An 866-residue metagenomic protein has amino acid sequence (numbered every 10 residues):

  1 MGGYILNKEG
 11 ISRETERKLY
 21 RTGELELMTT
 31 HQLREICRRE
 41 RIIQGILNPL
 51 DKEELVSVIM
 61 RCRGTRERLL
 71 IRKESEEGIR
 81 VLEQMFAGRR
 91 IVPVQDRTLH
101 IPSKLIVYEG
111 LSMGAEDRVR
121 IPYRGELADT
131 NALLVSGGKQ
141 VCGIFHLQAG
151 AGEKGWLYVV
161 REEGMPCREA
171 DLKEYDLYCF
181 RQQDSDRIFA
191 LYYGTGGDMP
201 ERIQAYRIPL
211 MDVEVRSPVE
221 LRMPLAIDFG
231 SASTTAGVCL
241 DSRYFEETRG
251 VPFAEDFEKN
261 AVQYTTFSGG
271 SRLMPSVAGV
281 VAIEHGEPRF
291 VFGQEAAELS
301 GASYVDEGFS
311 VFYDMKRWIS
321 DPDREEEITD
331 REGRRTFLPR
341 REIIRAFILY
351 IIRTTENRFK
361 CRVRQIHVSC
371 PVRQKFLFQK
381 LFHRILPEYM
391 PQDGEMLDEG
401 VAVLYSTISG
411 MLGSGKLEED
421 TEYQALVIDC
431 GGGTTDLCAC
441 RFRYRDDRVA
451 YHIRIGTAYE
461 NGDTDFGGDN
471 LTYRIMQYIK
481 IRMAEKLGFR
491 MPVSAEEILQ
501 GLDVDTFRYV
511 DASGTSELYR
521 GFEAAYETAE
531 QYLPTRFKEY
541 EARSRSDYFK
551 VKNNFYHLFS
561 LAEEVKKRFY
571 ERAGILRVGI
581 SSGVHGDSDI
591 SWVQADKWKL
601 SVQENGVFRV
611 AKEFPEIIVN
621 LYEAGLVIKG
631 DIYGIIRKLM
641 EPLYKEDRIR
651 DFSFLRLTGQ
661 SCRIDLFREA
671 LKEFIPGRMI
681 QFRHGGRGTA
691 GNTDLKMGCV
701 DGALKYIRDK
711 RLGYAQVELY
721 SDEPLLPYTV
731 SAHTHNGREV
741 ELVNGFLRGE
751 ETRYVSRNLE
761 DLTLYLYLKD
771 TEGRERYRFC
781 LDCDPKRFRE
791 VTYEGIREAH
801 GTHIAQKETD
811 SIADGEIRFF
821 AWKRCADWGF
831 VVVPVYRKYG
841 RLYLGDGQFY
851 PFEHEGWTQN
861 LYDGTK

Functional and structural regions predicted by a protein language model:
G2-R72: Basic helix-extension-helix modules of the SAP/HeH family
L70-R161, P166-G196, L487-F507, Q681-D810 (+1 more regions): Acidic, glycine/GT-rich loop-and beta-edge segments that sit at the periphery of enzyme/chaperone cores
K73-D186, E255-I366, C370-P371, I475 (+5 more regions): Phosphate-binding loop and its immediate beta->loop->alpha context in nucleotide/phosphate-handling enzymes
D198-R222, E395-I428, M697-Y714: Conserved phosphate-binding catalytic cores of ATP/NTP-utilizing and phosphoryl-transfer enzymes
E214-E247, E307-S310, K316, L412-I455 (+1 more regions): Gly/Thr-rich phosphate-binding beta-strand-loop-beta motif of the actin/hexokinase/Hsp70
S242-L273, D447-N461, H684-G688: Flexible phosphate/Mg2+-sensing switch loops adjacent to catalytic phosphate-binding sites
I344, T472-I481, R520-V717, S756-L759: Helical "lid/coupling" subdomains associated with nucleotide-phosphate turnover
T355-R362, V372, F378, F382-E422: Hydrophobic, small-residue-rich alpha-helical packing segments that form membrane-like cores
